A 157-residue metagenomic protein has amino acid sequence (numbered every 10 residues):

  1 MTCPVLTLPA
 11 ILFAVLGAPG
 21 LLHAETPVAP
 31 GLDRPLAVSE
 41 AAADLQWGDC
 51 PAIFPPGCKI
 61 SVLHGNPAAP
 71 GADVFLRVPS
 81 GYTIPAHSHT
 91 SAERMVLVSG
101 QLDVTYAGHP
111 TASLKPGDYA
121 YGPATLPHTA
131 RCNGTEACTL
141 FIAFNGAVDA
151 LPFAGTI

Functional and structural regions predicted by a protein language model:
M1-A10: Bacterial N-terminal signal peptides that target proteins for export
P9-G20: Bacterial N-terminal signal peptides
A24-A72, G155-I157: A short, N-terminal "cap"/entry segment at the start of jelly-roll beta-barrel domains of the cupin/DSBH fold
L36-V38, T129-I157: Double-stranded beta-helix
A72-H89, P123-A124: Conserved short histidine dyad/triad with adjacent acidic residue
P79-Y82, H89-A107: Glycine- and acidic-residue-biased ligand/ion/polar-headgroup-sensing regions
I84-A86, V104-T105, G122, P127-G134: Short beta-strand His + acidic residue motifs that chelate non-heme Fe in jelly-roll/DSBH and cupin folds
G108-T125: Short acidic-glycine-tyrosine-enriched beta hairpin
